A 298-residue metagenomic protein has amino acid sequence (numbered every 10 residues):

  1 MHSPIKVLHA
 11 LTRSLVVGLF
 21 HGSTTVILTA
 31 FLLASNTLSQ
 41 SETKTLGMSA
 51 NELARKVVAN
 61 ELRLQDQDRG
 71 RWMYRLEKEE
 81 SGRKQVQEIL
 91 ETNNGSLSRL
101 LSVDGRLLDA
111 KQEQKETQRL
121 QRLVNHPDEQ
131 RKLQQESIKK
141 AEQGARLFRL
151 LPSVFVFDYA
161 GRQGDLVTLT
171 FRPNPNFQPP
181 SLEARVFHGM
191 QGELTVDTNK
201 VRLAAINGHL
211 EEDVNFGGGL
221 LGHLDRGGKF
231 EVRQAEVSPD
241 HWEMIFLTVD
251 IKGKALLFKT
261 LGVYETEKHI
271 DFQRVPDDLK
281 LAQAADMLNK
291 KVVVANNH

Functional and structural regions predicted by a protein language model:
M1-L19: N-terminal secretory signal peptides that target proteins for export/translocation
I5, T12, T24, L133-S137 (+1 more regions): Intrinsic structural disorder/low-complexity segments
T12, G192-V196: Conserved short hydrophobic patches within well-ordered secondary structure
S14, G18-S35: Bacterial N-terminal signal peptides
F31-K44, V196: Bacterial Sec-dependent signal peptides at the C-terminal "C-region" and cleavage site
Q40-Q191, N199-A204, H209-G228, R233-S238 (+1 more regions): Structured extracytoplasmic
R233, M244-F246: Beta-strand elements of repeat-based all-beta scaffolds
